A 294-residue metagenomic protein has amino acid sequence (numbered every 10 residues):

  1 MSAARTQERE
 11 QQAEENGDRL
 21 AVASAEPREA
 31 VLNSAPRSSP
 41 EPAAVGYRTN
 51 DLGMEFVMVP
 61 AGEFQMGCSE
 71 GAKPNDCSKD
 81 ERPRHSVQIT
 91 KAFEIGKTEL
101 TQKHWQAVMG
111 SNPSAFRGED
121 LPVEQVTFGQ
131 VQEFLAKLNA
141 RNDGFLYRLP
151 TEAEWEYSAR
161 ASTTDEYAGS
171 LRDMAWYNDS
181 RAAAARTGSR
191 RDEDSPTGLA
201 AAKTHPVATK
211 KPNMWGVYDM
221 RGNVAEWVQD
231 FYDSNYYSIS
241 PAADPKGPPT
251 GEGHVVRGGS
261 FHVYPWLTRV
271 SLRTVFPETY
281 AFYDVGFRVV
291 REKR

Functional and structural regions predicted by a protein language model:
S2-E41, T187, D194: Compositionally biased, proline/threonine/alanine/serine-rich low-complexity intrinsically disordered stretches
G46-S114, T127-G129, G222: A short glycine-rich, aromatic-capped structural motif
V57, E226, G286-R288: Residues embedded in well-ordered beta-strands
G62, A92, G259-F261, E292-R294: Short loop segments at secondary-structure junctions
Q65, S69-G71, N75-D76, S114-R117 (+2 more regions): Functional-site microenvironments in short loops/helix caps that host divalent-cation chemistry
F282-R294: Short, structured beta-strand segments at or near domain termini in extracellular proteins/domains
